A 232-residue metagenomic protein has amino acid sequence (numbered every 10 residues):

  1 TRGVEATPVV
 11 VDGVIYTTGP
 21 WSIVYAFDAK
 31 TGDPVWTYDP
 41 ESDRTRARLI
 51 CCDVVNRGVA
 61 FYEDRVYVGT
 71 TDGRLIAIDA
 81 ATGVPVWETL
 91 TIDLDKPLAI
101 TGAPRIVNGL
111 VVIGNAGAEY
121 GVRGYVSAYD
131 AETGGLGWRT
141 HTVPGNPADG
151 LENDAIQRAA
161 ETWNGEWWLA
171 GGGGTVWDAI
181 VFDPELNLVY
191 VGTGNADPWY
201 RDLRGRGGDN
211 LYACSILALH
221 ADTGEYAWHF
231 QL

Functional and structural regions predicted by a protein language model:
G3-I23, R48-R74, A99-Y120, W168-G205 (+2 more regions): Repeat-blade elements of multi-bladed beta-propeller folds
V24-I50, Y62, R74-D95, G109 (+2 more regions): Extracytoplasmic/lumenal domain signature
